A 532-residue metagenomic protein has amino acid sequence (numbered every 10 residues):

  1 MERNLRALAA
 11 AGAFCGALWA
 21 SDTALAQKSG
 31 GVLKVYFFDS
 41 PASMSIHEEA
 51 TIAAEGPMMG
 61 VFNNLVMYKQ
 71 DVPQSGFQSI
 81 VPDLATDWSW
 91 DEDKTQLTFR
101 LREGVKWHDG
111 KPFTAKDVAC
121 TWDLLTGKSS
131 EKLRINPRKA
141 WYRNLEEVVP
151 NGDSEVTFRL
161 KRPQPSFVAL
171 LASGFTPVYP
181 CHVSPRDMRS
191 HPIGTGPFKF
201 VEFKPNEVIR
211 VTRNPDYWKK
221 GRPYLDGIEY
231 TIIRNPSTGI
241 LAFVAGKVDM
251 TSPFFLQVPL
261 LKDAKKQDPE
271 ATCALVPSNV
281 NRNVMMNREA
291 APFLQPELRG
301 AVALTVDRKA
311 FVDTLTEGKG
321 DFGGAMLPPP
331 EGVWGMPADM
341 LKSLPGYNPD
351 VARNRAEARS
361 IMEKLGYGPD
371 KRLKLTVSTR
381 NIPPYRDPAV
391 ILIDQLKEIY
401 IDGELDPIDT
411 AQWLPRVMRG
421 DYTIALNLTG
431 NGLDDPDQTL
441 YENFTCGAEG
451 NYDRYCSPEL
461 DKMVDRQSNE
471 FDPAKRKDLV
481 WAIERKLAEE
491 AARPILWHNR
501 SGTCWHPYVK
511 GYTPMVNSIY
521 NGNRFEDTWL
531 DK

Functional and structural regions predicted by a protein language model:
D22, K28, R100, N136-C181 (+1 more regions): Surface-exposed binding/hinge segments that line and control ligand-binding clefts or catalytic entry sites
G30-D39, T86, Q96-T98, V118-T121 (+7 more regions): Short, well-ordered beta-strand elements
K34, T114-T121, D153-R159, G196-P197 (+8 more regions): Alpha-helical secondary-structure segments
Y36-E92, D123, H191-T195: N-terminal lobe/hinge region of extracytoplasmic solute-binding protein
P41, A50-A53, P57, K204 (+6 more regions): Detector for C-terminal structural segments
A53, T86-E131, N151, T157 (+3 more regions): Aromatic- and charge-enriched surface segment that lines or borders ligand/interaction sites
V66-S75, Q164, A169-G227, N235-S237 (+2 more regions): Gly/Pro-rich hinge or "lid" segments in bacterial periplasmic/extracellular proteins
E147-V149, V201-T212, E229-A290, K309 (+2 more regions): Extracellular/periplasmic solute-recognition and catalytic clefts
